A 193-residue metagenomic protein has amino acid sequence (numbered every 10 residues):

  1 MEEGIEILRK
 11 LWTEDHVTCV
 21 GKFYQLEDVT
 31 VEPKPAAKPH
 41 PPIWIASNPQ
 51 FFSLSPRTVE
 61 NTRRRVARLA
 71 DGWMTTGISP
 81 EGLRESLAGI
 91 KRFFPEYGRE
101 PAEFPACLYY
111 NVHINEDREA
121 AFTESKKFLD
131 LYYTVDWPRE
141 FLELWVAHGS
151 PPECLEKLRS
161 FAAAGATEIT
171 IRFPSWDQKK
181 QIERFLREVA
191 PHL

Functional and structural regions predicted by a protein language model:
M1-L193: Active-site-adjacent structural elements that line small-molecule/cofactor binding pockets in enzymes
